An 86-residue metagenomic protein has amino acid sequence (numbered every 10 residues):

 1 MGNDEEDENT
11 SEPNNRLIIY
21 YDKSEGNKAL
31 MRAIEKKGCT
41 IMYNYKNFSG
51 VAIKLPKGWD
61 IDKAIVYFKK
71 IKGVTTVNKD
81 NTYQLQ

Functional and structural regions predicted by a protein language model:
M1-N9: Bacterial Sec-dependent signal peptides at the C-terminal "C-region" and cleavage site
N9-N15, K46-F48: Short, low-complexity disordered segments enriched in Ser/Pro/Gly and basic
L17-I19, I34, C39-I41, I53: Hydrophobic beta-strand residues in large extracellular and virion-surface proteins
L17-K28, K57: Short, surface-exposed ligand-recognition loops at beta-strand->loop->(often short) alpha-helix junctions that present
N27, M31-I34, D62-I65: Extracytoplasmic/secreted envelope proteins and their assembly/folding machinery, especially bacterial periplasmic
T40-Q86: Autoinhibitory propeptides
